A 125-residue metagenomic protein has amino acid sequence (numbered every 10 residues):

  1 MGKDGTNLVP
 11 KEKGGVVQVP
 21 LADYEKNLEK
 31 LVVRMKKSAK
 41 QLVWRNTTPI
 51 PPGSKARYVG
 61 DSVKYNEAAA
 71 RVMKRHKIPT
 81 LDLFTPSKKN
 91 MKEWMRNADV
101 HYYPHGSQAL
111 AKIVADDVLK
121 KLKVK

Functional and structural regions predicted by a protein language model:
M1-K125: Alpha-helical cap/lid subdomain in secreted, periplasmic, or secretory-pathway luminal O-acyl-processing enzymes
